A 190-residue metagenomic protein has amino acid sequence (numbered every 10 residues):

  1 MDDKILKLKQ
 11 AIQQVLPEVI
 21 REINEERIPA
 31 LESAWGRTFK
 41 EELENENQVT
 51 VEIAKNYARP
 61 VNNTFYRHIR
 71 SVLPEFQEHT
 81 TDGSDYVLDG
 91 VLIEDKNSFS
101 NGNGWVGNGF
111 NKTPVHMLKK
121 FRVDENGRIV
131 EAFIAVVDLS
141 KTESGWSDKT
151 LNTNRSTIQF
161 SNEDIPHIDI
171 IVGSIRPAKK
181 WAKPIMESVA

Functional and structural regions predicted by a protein language model:
M1-V91, N97-A190: Nucleic-acid endonuclease domains
